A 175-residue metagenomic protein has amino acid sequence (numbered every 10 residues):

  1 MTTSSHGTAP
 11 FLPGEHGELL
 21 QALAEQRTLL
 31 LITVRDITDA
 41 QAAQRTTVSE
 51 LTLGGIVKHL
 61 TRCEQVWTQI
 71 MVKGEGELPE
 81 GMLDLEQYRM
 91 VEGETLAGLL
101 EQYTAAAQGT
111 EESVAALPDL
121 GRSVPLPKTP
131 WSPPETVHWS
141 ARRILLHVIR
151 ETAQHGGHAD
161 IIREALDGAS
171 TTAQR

Functional and structural regions predicted by a protein language model:
T2-A9, H16, L20-R35, D39-E86 (+1 more regions): Short, contiguous alpha-helical
G14-L19, L96-L100: Active-site rim elements
Y88-P127, S140-A153: Acidic/histidine-rich alpha-helical segments that form the ligand environment of transition-metal centers
